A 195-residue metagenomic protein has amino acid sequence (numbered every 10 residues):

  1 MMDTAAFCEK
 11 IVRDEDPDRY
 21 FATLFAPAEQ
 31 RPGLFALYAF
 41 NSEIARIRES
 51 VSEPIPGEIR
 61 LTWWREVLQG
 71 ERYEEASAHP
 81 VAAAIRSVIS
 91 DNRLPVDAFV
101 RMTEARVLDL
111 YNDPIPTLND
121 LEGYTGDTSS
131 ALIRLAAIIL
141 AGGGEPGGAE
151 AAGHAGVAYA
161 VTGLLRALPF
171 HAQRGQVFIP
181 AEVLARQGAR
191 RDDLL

Functional and structural regions predicted by a protein language model:
M1-V157, V161-L195: Acidic catalytic motifs of isoprenoid enzymes
